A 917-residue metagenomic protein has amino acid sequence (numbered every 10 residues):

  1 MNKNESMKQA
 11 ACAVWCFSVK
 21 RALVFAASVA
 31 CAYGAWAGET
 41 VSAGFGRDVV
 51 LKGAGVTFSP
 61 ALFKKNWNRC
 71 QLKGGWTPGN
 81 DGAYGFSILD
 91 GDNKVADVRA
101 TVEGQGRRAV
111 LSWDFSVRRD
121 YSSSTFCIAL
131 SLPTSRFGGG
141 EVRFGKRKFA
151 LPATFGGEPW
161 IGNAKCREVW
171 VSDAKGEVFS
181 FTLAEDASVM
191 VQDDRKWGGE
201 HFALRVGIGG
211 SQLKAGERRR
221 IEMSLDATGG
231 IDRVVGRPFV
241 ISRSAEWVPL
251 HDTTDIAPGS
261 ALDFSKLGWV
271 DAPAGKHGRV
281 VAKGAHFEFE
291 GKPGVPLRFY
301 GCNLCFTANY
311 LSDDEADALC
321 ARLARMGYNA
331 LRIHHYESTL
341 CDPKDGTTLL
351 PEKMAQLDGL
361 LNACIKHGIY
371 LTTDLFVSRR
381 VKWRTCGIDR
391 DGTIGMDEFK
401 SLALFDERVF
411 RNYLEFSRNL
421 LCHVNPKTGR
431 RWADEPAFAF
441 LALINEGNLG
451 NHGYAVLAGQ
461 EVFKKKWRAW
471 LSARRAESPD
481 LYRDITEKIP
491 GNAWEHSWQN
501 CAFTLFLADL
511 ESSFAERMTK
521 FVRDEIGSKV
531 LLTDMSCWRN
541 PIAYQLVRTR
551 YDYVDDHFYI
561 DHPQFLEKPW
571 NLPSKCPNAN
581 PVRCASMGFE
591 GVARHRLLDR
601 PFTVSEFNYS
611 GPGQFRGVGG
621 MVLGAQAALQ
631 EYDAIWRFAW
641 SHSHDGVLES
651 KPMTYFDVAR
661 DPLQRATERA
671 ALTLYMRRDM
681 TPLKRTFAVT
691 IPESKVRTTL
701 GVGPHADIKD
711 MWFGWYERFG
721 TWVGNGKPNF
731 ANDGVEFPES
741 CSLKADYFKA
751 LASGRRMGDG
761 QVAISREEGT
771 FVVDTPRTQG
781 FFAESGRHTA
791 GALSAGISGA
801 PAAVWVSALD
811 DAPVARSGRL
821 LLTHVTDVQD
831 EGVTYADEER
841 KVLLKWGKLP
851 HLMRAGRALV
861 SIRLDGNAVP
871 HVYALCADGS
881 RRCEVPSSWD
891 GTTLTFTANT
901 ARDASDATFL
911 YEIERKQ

Functional and structural regions predicted by a protein language model:
K20-A32: Bacterial N-terminal signal peptides
G38-N93, R99, E141, K148-L151 (+2 more regions): Acidic-aromatic substrate-binding/catalytic surfaces of carbohydrate-active enzymes
A61-L72, W76-D92, D120-S122, K165-R243 (+3 more regions): Beta-strand-rich recognition/accessory modules
V110-F149, D232-P238: Acidic (Asp/Glu-rich), glycine- and aromatic
H277-H286, E290-Y551: Active-site mouth of glycoside hydrolases
F514-L531, R539-D561, K575-F730, S742 (+1 more regions): Catalytic-core region of carbohydrate-active enzymes that cleave or remodel glycosidic bonds
L672-Y675, D679-A874, T897: Long, low-hydrophobicity ectodomains and other hydrophilic envelope-associated domains
V806, T892-Q917: C-terminal beta-strand-rich structural cap/linker in extracellular carbohydrate-active enzymes
